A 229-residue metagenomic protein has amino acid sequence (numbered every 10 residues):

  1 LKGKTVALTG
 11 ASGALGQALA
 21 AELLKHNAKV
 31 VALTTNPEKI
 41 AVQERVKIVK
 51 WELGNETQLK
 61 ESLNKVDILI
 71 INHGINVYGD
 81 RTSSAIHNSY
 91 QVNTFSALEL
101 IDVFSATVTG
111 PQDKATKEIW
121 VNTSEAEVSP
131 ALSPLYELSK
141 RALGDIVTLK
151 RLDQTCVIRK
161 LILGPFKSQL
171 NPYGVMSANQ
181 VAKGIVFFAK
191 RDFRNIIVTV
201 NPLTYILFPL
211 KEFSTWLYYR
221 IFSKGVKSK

Functional and structural regions predicted by a protein language model:
L8-K25: N-terminal Rossmann NAD(P)H-binding glycine-rich loop of SDR-like oxidoreductase domains
K25-A41: Conserved glycine-rich Rossmann-like NAD(P)H-binding loop of the short-chain dehydrogenase/reductase
Q43-T57: Rossmann-fold cofactor-recognition segment
I70-G79, T123: Conserved NAD(P)H cofactor-binding loop of Rossmann-fold oxidoreductase domains
G79-N93: Short alpha-helical oligomerization interface
S89-F104, S139-K140: Short alpha-helix in the Rossmann-fold core of NAD(P)-dependent oxidoreductases
G110-L152, K167-Q169: Catalytic loop of short-chain dehydrogenase/reductase
C156, N171-W216: C-terminal helical subdomain
